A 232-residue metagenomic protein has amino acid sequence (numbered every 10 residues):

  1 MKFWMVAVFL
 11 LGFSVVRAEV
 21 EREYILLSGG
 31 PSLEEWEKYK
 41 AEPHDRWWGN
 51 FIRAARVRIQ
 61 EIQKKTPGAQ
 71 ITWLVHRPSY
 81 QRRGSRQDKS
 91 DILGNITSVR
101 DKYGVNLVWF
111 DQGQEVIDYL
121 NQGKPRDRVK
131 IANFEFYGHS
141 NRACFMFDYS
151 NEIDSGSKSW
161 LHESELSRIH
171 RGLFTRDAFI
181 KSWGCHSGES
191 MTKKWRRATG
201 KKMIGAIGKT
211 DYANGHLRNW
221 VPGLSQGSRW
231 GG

Functional and structural regions predicted by a protein language model:
W4-G12: Sec-dependent N-terminal signal peptides
G12-V20: Bacterial Sec-dependent signal peptides at the C-terminal "C-region" and cleavage site
E19-V116: A domain-level signal for caspase-like cysteine endopeptidase catalytic cores and their zymogen-processing architecture
V20-R22, G68-I71, R126-I131, T175-D177: A general structural motif
I52-I59, G113-N121, L166-S167, E189-T192 (+1 more regions): Extracytoplasmic/secreted envelope proteins and their assembly/folding machinery, especially bacterial periplasmic
R56-P67, N121, P125, F136-H139 (+1 more regions): Sec-exported extracytoplasmic/periplasmic mature domains
K124, I131-G215: Catalytic cores of nucleophile-dependent amide-cleaving enzymes
G205-G232: Caspase-like cysteine protease fold
